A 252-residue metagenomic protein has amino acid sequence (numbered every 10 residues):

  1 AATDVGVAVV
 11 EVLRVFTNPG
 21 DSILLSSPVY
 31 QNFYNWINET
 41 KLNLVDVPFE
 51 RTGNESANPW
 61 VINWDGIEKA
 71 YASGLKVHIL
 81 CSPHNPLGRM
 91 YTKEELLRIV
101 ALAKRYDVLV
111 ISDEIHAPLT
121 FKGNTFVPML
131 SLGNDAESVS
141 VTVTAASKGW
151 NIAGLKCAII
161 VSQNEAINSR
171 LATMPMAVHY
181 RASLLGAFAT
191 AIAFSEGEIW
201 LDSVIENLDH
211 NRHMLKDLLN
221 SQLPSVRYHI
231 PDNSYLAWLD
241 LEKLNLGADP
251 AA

Functional and structural regions predicted by a protein language model:
A2-A252: PLP-dependent class I/II
